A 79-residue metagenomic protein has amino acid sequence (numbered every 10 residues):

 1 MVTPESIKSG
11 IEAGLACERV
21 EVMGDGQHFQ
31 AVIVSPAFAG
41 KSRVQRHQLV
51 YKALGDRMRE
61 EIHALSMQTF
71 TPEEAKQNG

Functional and structural regions predicted by a protein language model:
M1-Q27: N-terminal first-folded block
M23, V32-V34, Q68-F70: Solvent-exposed beta-strand sheet faces enriched in polar/charged residues
Q27, P36-F38, P72: Residue-level signature for short turns and capping positions that connect secondary-structure elements
H28, H47, H63: Histidine-centered active-site/metal-ligand motif
H28-Q30, A75-K76: A short acidic, often aromatic-flanked loop/helix-cap motif at beta-alpha or helix-coil junctions that lines enzyme
I33-Q45: A short interface-forming secondary-structure element
Y51-G79: C-terminal structural segments of small proteins and small subunits
